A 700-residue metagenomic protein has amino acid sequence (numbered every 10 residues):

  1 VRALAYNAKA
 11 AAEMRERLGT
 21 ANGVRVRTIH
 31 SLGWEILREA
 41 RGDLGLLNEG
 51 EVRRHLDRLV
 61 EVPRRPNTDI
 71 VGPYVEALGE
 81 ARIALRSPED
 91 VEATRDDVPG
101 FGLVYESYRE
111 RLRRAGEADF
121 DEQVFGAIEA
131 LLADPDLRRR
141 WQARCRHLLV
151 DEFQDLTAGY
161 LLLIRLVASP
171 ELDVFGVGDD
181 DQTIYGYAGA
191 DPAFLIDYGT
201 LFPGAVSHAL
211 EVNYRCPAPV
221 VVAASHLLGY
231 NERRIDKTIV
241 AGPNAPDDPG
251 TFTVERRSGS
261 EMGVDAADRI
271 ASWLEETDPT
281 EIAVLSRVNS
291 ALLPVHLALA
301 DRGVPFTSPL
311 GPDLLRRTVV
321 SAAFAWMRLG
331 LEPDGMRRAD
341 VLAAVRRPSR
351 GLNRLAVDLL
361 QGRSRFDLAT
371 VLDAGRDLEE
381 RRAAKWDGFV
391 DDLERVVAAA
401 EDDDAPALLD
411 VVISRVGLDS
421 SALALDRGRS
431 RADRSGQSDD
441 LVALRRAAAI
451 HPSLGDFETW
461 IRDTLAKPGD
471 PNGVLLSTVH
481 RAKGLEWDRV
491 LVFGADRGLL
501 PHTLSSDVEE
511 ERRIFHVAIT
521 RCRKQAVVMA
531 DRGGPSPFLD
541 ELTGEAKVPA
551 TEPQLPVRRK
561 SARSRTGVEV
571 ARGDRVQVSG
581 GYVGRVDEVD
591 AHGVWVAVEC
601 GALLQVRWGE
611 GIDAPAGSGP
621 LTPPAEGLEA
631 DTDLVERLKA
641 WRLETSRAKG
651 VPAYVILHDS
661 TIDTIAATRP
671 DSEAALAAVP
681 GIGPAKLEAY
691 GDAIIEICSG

Functional and structural regions predicted by a protein language model:
V1, P203-V206, E211-F306, L329-G335 (+1 more regions): Helicase P-loop NTPase motor core
V1-L46, R139, V222-S225, T520: P-loop NTPase Walker
A10-A11, R25, D96-I196, V212-C216 (+1 more regions): Conserved helicase NTPase motor core
R25-S31, G126-A127, N472-H480: Conserved two-lobed SF2 helicase motor
A40-E122, C145, S207-A209, N213 (+2 more regions): ATP-hydrolysis module of ASCE/P-loop NTPase motor domains, specifically the Walker B Asp-Glu catalytic pair
G79, T370-V396, A666, G681-G700: Alpha-helical interaction/regulatory segments in DNA maintenance proteins
T94, D278, H296-A298, W326-E552: Conserved helicase C-terminal RecA-like lobe
S536, E545-G700: Accessory DNA-binding and partner-docking regions appended to nucleic-acid-acting proteins, especially the terminal
